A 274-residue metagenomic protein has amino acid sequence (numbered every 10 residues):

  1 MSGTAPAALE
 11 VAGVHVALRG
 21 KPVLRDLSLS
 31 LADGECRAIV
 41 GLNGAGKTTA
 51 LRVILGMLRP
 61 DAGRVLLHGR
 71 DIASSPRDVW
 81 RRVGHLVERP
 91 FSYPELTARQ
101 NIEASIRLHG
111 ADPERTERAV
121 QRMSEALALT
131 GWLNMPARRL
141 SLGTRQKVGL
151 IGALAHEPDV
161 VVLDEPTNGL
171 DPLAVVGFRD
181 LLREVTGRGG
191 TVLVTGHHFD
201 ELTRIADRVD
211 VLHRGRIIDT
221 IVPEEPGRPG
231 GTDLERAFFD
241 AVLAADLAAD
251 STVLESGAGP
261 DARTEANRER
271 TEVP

Functional and structural regions predicted by a protein language model:
V40-L42: The feature captures the beta-strand-to-loop junction immediately N-terminal to the Walker
L55: Helix-to-loop junction immediately C-terminal to a conserved catalytic motif
G63-S74, V79: Conserved ABC transporter NBD signature motif
E103, R107, R115-W132: Conserved ABC ATPase "signature" region
V161-E165: Catalytic Walker B motif of ABC-type/P-loop ATPase nucleotide-binding domains
